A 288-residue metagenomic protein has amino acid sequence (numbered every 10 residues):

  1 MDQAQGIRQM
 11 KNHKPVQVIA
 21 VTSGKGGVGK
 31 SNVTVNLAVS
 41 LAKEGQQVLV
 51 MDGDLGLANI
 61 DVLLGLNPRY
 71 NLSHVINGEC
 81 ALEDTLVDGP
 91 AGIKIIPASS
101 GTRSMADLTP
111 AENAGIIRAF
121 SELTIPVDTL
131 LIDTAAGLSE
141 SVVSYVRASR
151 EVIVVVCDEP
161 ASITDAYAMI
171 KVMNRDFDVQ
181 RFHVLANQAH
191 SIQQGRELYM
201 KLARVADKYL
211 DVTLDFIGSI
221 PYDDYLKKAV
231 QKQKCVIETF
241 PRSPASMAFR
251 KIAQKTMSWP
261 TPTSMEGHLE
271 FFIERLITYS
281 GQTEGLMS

Functional and structural regions predicted by a protein language model:
M1-V28, V39-A42, Q46: Extreme N-terminal, non-catalytic leader segments that precede Walker-type/kinase nucleotide-binding cores
G26, S264-S288: A short, charged, Gly/Pro-tolerant segment at domain boundaries
V33: Hydrophobic positions on the alpha1 helix immediately C-terminal to the Walker A/P-loop
Q47-D52: Short beta-strand "acidic-cap" motif of Rossmann-like dinucleotide-binding folds
G53-I125, V230-C235: P-loop/Walker-type NTP enzyme "switch/lid" segment
T129, T134-K228: Conserved catalytic-core segment of NTP-binding enzymes
V230-A248: C-terminal boundary of histidine-terminating zinc-finger modules
E238-P241, P260-H268: C-terminal helical "lid" subdomain and adjoining coupling/linker elements of P-loop NTPases
